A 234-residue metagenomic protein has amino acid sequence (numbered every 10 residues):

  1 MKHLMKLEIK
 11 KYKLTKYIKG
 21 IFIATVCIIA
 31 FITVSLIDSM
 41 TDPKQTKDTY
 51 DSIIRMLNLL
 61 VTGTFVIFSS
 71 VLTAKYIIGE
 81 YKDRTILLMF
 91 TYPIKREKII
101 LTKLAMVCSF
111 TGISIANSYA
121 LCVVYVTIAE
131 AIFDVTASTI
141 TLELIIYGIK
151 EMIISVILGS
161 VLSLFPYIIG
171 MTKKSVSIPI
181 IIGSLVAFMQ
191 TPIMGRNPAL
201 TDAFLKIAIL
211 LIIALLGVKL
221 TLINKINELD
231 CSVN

Functional and structural regions predicted by a protein language model:
M1-F22: Aromatic- and glycine-rich beta-strand/loop motifs that create alpha-glucan
K16-I18, K95-R96, L101, S175-I180 (+1 more regions): Membrane-helix interface segments
K16-M40, M56-L72, G112-I113, P179-M194 (+1 more regions): Hydrophobic alpha-helical transmembrane segments of multi-pass membrane transport/permease proteins
I28-V71, T102-Y167: Secretory targeting signals
D48-D51, L200-I209: Non-cytosolic membrane-interface motifs at loop->transmembrane helix junctions
Y76-C108: Helix-loop-helix units of permease transmembrane domains in multi-pass membrane transporters, especially ABC
L158-M189: Functionally important transmembrane alpha-helices
L222-N234: Membrane-interface capping segments at transmembrane-helix boundaries
